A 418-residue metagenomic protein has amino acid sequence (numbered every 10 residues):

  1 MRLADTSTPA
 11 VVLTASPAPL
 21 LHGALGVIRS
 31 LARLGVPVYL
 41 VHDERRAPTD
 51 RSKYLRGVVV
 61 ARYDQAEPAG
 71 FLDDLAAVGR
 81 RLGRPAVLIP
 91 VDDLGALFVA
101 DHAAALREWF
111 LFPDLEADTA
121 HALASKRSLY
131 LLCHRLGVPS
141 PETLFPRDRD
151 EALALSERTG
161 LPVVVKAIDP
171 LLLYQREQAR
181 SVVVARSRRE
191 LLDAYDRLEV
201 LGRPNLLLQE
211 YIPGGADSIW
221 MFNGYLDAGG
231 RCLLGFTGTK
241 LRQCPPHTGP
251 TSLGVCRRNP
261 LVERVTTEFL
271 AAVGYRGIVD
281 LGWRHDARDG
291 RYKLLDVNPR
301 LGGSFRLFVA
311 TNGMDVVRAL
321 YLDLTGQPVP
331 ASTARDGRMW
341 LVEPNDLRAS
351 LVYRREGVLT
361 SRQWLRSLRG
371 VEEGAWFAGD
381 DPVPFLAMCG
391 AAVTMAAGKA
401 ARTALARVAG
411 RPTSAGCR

Functional and structural regions predicted by a protein language model:
M1-L115, D150-L153, M388, A392-T413: ATP-binding N-terminal substructure of ATP-dependent carboxylate-amine bond-forming enzymes
A120-L207, A228-R231, P260, R411: Active-site nucleotide/adenylate-binding loops and adjacent lid/helix of ATP-dependent enzymes
R186-P246, R257-T267, R284-K293: Phosphate-binding site of ATP-dependent enzymes
R188, G303-L322: Gly/Ser/Thr-rich active-site loops/lids in small-molecule metabolic enzymes that frequently grip phosphoryl groups
L207, R276-D280, P330-R335: Flexible, glycine/charged-enriched surface loops at secondary-structure junctions
L241-L253, N298-N312: Glycine-rich phosphate/pyrophosphate-binding beta-alpha loops
A271-R306: Conserved metal-phosphate-binding beta-hairpin within the catalytic cores of diverse ATP-dependent phosphoryl-transfer
A319-R418: Peripheral (often C-terminal) accessory segments that flank ATP-dependent C-N-forming ligase machineries
